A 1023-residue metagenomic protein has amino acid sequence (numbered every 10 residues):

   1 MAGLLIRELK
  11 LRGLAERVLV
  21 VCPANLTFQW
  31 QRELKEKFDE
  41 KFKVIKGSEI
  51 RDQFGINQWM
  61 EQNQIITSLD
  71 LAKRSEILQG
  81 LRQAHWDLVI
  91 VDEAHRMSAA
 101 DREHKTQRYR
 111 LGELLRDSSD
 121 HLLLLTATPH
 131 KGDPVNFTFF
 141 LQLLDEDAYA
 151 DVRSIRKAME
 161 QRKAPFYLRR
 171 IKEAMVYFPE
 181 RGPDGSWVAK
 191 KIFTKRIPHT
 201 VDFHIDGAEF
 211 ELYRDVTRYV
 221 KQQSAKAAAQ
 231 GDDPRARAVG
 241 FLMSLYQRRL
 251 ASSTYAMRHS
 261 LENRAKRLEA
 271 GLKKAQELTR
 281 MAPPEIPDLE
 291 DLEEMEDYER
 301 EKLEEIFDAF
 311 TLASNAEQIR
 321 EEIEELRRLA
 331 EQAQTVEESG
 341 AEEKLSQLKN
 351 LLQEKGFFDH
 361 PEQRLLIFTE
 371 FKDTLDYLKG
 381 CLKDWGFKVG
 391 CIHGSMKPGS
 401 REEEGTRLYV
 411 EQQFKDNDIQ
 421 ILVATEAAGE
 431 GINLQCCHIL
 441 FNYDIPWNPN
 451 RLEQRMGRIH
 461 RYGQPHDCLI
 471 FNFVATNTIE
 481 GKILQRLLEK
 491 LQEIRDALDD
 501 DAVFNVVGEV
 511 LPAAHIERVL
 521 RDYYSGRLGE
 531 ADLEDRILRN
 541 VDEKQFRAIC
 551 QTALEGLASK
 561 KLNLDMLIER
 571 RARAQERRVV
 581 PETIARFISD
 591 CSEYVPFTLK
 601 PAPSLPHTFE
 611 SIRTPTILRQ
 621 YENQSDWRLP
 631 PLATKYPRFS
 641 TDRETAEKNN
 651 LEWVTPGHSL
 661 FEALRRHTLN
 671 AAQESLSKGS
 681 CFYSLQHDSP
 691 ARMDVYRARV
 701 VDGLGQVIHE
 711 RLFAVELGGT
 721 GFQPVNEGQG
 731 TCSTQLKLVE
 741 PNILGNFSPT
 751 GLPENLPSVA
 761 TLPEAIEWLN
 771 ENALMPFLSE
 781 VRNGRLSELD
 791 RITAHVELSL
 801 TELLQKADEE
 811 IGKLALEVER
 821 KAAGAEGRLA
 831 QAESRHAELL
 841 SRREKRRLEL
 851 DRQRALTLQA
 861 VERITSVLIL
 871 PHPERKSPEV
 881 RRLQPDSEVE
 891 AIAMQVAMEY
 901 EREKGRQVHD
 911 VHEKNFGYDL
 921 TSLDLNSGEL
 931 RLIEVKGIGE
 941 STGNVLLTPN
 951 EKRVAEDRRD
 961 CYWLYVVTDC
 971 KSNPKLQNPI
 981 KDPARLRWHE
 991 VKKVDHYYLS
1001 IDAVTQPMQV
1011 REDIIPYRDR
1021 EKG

Functional and structural regions predicted by a protein language model:
M1-D117, A148-F166, H393-F414: SF2 helicase/translocase NTPase motor core, specifically the RecA-like lobe 1 inter-motif segment between Walker
K10, I192-H204, H259-I419, K561-T583 (+4 more regions): Conserved Helicase C-terminal RecA-like lobe
R12-L14, R458-C468, D496, R953-R959: Arginine/glycine-rich "motif VI" loop of SF2 helicases in the C-terminal RecA-like domain
I65-W86, S98-D120, L124-H130, V135-P284 (+6 more regions): Inter-lobe coupling linker of SF2 helicases/translocases
Q222, A251, E269, K273-Q276 (+5 more regions): P-loop NTPase motor cores of the ASCE clade
E426-P465, T476-N477: Conserved RecA-like helicase motor core of SF1/SF2 enzymes
I459-E489: Conserved segment of the helicase C-terminal RecA-like domain
L829-A830, S841, K845-F916, T921-G1023: Mixed-charge (Asp/Glu-Lys/Arg
